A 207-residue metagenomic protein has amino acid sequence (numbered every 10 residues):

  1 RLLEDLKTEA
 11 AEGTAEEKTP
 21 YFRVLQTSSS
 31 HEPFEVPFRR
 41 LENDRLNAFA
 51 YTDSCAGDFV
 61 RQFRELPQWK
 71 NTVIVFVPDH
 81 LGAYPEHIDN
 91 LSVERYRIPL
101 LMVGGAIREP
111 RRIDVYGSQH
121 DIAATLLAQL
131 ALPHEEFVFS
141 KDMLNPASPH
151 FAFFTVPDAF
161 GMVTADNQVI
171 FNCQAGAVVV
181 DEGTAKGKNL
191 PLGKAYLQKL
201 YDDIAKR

Functional and structural regions predicted by a protein language model:
R1-R207: Solvent-exposed soluble domains appended to multi-pass membrane proteins
